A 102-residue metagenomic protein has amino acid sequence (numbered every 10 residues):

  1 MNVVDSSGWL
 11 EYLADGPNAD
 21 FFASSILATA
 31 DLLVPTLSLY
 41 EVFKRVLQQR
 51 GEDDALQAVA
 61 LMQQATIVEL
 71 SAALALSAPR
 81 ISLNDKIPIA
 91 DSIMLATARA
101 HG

Functional and structural regions predicted by a protein language model:
M1-V34, V46-Q57: Short, well-structured N-terminal submotif of metal-dependent ribonuclease cores
S6, A72, D91-S92: Conserved glycosyltransferase catalytic-site signature
A19, L39, A55-A58, S71 (+1 more regions): A general structural signal for well-ordered alpha-helical segments in protein cores
T29-L32, Q63-T66, A100-G102: Short active-site oxyanion
T36-L37, D91: Short secondary-structure boundary segments
V42, P88-G102: Acidic, metal-associated active-site segment
Q63-N84: Acidic catalytic patch
